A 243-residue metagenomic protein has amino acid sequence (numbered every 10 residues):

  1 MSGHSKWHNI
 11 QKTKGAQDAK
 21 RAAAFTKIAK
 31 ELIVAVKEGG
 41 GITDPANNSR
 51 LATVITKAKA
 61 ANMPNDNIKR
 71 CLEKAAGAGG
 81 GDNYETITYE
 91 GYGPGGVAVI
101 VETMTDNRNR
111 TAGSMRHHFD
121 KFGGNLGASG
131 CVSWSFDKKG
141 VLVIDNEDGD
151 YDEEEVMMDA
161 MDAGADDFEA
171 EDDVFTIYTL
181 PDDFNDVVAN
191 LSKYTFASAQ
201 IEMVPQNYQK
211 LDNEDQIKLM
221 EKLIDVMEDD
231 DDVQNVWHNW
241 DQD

Functional and structural regions predicted by a protein language model:
M1-G127, V132-V141: N-terminal cationic and glycine-rich segments that engage phosphates or anionic surfaces
V141-D243: Positively charged, low-complexity, intrinsically disordered RNA-binding extensions
